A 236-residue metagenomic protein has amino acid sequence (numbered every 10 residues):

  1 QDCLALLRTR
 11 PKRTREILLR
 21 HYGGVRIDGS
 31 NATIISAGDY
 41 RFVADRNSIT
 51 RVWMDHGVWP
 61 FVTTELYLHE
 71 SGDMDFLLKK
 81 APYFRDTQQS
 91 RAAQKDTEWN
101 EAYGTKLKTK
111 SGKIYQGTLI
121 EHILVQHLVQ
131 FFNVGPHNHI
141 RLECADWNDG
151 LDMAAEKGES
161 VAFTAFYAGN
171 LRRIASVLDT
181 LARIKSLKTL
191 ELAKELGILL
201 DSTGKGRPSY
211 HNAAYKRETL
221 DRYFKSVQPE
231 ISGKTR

Functional and structural regions predicted by a protein language model:
D2: Conserved hydrophobic/aromatic pocket- or pore-lining residues that grip, position, or stack substrates in active sites
L6-T14, L18-P136, V161-L171: Aromatic-rich carbohydrate-recognition surfaces in CAZymes
A32-I34, F166-R236: Catalytic cores of carbohydrate-active enzymes
V43-N47, L142-G158, S226-T235: Active-site-adjacent structural elements in folded domains
S48, A155-G158, A162, L187-E191: A structural signal for alpha-helical segments
F84, C144-D149, K188-E195: A glycine-rich phosphate-binding loop feature that marks nucleotide/adenosyl-phosphate handling sites
N100, A154-A155, L200: Primarily the internal scaffold of c-type cytochrome electron-transfer domains, especially repeated/multiheme c-type
G135-V177: Mobile "lid/hinge" segments at catalytic clefts and subdomain interfaces of large enzymes
